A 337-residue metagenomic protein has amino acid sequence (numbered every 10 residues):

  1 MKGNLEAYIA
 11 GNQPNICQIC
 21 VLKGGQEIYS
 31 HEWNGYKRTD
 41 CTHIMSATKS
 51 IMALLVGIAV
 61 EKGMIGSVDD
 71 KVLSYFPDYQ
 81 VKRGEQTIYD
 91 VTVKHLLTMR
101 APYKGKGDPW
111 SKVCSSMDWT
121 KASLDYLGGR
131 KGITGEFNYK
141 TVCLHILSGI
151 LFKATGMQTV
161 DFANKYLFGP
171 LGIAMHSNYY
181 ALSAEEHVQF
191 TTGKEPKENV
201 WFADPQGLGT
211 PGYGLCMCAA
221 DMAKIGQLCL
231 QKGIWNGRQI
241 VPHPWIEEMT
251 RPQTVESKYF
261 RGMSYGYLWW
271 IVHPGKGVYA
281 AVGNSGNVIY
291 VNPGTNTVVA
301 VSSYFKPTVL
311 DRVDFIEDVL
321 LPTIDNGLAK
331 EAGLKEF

Functional and structural regions predicted by a protein language model:
N4-A10, K37-I44, T48, G57-Y139: Active-site-proximal loop and beta-strand segments within enzyme catalytic domains
E6-Y36, V68, I289-Y290, N296-A300: A short, well-structured edge-of-sheet supersecondary motif
Q13, V278-F337: Structured C-terminal helix/loop/strand segments within mature extracytoplasmic catalytic/sensor domains
G25, M45-M64, L96, F137-F168 (+2 more regions): Alpha-helical scaffold elements that line and support the substrate/ligand-binding pocket of soluble hydrolases
N34-K37, F305-P307: A short acidic/small-residue loop/turn micro-motif
R38, G107-L182, L208, Y213-C216: Catalytic-site signature segments of enzymes, centered on catalytic residues
K62-A101, A154-G212: Active-site helix/loop module of the DD-peptidase/beta-lactamase fold, centered on the serine-lysine SxxK catalytic
Q189-G209, T250-V298: Active-site Gly/Thr loop motif
